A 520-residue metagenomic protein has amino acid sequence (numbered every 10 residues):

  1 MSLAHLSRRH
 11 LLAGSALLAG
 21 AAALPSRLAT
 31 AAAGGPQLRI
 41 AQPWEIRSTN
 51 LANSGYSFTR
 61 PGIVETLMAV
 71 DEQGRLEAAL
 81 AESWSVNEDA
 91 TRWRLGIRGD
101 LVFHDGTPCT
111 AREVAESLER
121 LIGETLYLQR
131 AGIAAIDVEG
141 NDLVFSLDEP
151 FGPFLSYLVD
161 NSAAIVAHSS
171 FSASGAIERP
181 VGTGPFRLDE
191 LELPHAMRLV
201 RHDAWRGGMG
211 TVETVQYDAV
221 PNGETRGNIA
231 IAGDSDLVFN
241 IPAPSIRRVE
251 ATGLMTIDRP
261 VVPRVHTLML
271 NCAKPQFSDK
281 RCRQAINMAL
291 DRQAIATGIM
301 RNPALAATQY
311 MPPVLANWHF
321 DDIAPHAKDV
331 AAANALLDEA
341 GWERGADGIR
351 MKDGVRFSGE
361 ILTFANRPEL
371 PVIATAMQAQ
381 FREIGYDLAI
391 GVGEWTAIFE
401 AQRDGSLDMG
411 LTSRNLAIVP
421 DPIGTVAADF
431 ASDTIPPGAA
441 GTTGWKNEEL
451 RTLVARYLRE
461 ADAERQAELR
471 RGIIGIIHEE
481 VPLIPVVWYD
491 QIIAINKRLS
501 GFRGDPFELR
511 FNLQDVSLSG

Functional and structural regions predicted by a protein language model:
L18, E192, R201, A289-H319 (+2 more regions): Detector for C-terminal structural segments
A41-E88, E116-E119, V181-G182, F507: N-terminal lobe/hinge region of extracytoplasmic solute-binding protein
I46, D71-R75, V159-G210, T214-Q216 (+3 more regions): Gly/Pro-rich hinge or "lid" segments in bacterial periplasmic/extracellular proteins
S83-E124, V144, Q276-S278: Aromatic- and charge-enriched surface segment that lines or borders ligand/interaction sites
Y127-S170: Surface-exposed binding/hinge segments that line and control ligand-binding clefts or catalytic entry sites
H202-R248, T375-Q378, R382, D387-A389 (+1 more regions): Ligand-site clamp/hinge motif
A306-G345, A365-V372: Structural transition elements
E343-A417: Ligand/substrate-recognition segments at binding pockets and active sites
